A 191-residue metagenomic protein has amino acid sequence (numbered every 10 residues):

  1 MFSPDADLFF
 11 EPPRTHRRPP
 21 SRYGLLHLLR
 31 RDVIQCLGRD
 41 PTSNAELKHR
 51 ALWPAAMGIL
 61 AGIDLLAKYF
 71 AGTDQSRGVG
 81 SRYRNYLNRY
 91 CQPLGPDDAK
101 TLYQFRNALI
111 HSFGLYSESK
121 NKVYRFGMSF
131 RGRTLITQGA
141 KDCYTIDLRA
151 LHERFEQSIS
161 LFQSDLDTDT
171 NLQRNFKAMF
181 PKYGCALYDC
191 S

Functional and structural regions predicted by a protein language model:
M1-H49, Y124-M128, D165-S191: Extended intrinsically disordered or low-complexity regions, especially N/C-terminal cytosolic tails and loops, rather
A6, A45, A51, A55-A56 (+9 more regions): A sequence-composition feature that detects small, non-aromatic residues
F10, R14, R18, S43-L47 (+5 more regions): Generic alpha-helix detector with strongest preference for long hydrophobic helices that associate with membranes
P19-R89: Short, contiguous, well-structured surface segments enriched in hydrophobic/aromatic residues
P93-S191: Acidic, Ser/Thr/Gly/Pro-rich intrinsically disordered interaction regions
